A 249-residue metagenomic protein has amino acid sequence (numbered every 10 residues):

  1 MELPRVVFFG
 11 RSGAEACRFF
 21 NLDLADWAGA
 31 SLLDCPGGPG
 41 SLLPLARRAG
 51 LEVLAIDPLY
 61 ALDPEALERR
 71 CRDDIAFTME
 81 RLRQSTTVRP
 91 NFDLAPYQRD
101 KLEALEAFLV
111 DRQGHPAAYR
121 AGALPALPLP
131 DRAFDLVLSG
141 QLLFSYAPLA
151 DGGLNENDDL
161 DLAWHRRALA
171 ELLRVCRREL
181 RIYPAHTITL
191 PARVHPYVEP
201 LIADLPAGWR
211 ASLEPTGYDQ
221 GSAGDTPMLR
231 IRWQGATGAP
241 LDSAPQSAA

Functional and structural regions predicted by a protein language model:
M1-W27, P64: Class I SAM-dependent methyltransferase Rossmann-like catalytic core, especially the SAM/SAH-binding loop
A28-G38, A46, L54-D57: Conserved class I S-adenosyl-L-methionine
R48-A117: Class I S-adenosyl-L-methionine-dependent methyltransferase module
H115-A126: Conserved SAM-binding strand-loop segment of SAM-dependent methyltransferases
P125-V137: A short acidic, Gly/Pro-enriched loop at the edge of an enzyme's catalytic core that lines a small-molecule cofactor
D135-D159: A short SAM/SAH-binding and catalytic strip from SAM-dependent methyltransferases
A168, C176-H186: Conserved beta-strand signature within the Rossmann-like core of class I S-adenosyl-L-methionine
I188-D242, A249: Class I S-adenosyl-L-methionine
